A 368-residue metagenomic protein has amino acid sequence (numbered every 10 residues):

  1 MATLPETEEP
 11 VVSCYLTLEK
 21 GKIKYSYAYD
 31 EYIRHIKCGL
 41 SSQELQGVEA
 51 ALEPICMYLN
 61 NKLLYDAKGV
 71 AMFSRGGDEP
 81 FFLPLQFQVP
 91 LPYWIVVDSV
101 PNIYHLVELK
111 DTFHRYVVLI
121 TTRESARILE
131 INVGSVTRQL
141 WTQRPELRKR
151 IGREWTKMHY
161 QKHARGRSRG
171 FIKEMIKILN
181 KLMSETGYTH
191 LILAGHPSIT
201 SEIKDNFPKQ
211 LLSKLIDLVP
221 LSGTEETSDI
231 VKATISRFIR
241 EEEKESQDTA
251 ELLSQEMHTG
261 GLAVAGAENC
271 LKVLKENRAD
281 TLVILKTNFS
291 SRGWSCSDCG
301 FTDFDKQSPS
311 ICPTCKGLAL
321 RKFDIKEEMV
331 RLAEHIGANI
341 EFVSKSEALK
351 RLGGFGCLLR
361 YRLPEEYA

Functional and structural regions predicted by a protein language model:
M1-A368: Terminal alpha-helical anchor/extension segments at protein ends
